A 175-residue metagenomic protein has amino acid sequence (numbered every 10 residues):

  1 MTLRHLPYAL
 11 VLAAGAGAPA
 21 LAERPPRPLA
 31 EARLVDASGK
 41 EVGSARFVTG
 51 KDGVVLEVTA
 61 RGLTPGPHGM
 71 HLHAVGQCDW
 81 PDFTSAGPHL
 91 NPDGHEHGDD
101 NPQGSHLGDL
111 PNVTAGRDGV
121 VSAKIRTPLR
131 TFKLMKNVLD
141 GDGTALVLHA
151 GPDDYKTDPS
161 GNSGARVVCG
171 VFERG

Functional and structural regions predicted by a protein language model:
M1-H5: Positively charged n-region of N-terminal signal peptides that target proteins for export
P7-G15: Bacterial N-terminal signal peptides
G17-G175: N-terminal leader/targeting pre-sequences
